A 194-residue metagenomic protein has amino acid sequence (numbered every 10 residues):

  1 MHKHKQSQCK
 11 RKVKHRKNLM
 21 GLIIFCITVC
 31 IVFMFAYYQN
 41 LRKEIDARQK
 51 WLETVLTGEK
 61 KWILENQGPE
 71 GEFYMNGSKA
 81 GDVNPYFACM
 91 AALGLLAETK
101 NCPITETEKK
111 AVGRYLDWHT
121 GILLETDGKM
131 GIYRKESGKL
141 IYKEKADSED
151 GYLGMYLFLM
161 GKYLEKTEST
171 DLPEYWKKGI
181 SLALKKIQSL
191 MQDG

Functional and structural regions predicted by a protein language model:
M1-R16: N-terminal Lys/Arg-rich, disordered targeting/topogenic segments
K14-I23, L41, Q49: Start-transfer (signal-anchor) and selected internal transmembrane alpha helices of multi-pass inner/ER membrane
L22-M34: Hydrophobic membrane-insertion alpha-helices, especially the h-region of bacterial N-terminal signal peptides
Y38-F87, A97, T107-E136, Q188: Low-complexity, Ser/Thr/Pro/Gly-enriched N-terminal "stalk/linker" regions
E44-K50, C89-E106, M155-L172: Well-ordered alpha-helical scaffold segments within catalytic/enzyme domains
V55, M90, A111-R114, M155 (+2 more regions): Charged catalytic carboxylate motif
P85, K145-E165, S169, P173-A183 (+1 more regions): Aromatic-lined, polymer-binding surfaces characteristic of secreted/periplasmic polysaccharide-degrading enzymes
K135-K145: Acidic/His metal-coordination segments adjacent to aromatic residues that form catalytic metal sites in metalloenzymes
